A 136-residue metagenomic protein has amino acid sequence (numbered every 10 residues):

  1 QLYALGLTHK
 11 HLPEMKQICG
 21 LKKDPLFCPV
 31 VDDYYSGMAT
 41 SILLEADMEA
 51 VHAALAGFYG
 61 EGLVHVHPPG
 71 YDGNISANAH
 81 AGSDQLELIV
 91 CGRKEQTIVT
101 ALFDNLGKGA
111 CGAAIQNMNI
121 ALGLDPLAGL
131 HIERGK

Functional and structural regions predicted by a protein language model:
Q1-T100: C-terminal substrate-binding/catalytic lobe of Rossmann-fold NAD(P)-dependent oxidoreductases
Y59, A77-K136: C-terminal helical cap and adjacent loop that interface with cofactors, partners, or active-site loops
